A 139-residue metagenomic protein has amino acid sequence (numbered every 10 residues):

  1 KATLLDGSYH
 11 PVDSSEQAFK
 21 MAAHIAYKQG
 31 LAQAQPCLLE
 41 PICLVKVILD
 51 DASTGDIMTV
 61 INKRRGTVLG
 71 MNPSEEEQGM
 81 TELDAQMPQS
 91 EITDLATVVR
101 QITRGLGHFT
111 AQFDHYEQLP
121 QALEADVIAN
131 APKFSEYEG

Functional and structural regions predicted by a protein language model:
K1-G139: Accessory interaction regions appended to the cores of large information-processing enzymes
